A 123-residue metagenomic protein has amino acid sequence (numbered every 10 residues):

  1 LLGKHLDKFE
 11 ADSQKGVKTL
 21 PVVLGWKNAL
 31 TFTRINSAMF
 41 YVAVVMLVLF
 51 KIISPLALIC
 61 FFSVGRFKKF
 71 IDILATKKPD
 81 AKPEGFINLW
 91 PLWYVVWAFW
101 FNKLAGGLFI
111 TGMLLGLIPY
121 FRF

Functional and structural regions predicted by a protein language model:
L1-Y41: Solvent-exposed interhelical
V23-K27, T33-F123: Hydrophobic alpha-helical transmembrane segments
